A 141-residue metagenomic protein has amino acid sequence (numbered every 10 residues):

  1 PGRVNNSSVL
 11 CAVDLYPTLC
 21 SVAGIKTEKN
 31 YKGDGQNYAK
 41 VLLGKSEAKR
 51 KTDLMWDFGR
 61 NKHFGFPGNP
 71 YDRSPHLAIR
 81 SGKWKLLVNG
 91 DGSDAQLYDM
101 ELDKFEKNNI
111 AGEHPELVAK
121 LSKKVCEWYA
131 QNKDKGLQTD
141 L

Functional and structural regions predicted by a protein language model:
P1, E106-K107: Glycine- and acidic
P1-S8, V13-M100, Q131-N132: C-terminal cap/loop subdomain of S1 sulfatases and analogous C-terminal strand-loop tails that border
K49, S122, E127-T139: Bilobed periplasmic-binding protein-like "clamshell/Venus-flytrap" ligand-binding domains
K85-L86, A111, S122: Residue-level detection of beta-strand scaffold positions
D103: Intrinsically disordered, low-complexity polar regions and short flexible loop motifs
N108-E116: Active-site-proximal N-terminal segment of extracellular/periplasmic enzymes that hydrolyze or transfer
L117-L121: Short amphipathic alpha-helical coupling segments at ligand-binding clamshell hinges and other catalytic/signaling
